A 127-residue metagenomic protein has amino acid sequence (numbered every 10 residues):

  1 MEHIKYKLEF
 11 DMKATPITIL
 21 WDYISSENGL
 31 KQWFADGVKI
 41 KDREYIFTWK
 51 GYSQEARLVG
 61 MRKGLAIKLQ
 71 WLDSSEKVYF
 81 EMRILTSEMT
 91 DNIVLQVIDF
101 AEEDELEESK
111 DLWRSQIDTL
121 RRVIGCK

Functional and structural regions predicted by a protein language model:
M1, G60-R62, E88: A generic structural signal for short, non-catalytic loop/turn and secondary-structure boundary residues
M1-V38: Hydrophobic ligand-binding cavity/cleft-lining segments
H3, F10, A14-T15, K31 (+4 more regions): Charge-dense, helix-prone N-terminal extensions
M12-T15, K50, L72, A101: Structured loop/turn residues at secondary-structure junctions
S25-Y79: Glycine-rich portal/gate segments that line the openings of hydrophobic small-molecule binding cavities
K68-R122: Beta-strand/loop substructures that line and gate deep hydrophobic ligand-binding cavities in soluble
V123-K127: Short, highly charged C-terminal tails/helix-capping segments
